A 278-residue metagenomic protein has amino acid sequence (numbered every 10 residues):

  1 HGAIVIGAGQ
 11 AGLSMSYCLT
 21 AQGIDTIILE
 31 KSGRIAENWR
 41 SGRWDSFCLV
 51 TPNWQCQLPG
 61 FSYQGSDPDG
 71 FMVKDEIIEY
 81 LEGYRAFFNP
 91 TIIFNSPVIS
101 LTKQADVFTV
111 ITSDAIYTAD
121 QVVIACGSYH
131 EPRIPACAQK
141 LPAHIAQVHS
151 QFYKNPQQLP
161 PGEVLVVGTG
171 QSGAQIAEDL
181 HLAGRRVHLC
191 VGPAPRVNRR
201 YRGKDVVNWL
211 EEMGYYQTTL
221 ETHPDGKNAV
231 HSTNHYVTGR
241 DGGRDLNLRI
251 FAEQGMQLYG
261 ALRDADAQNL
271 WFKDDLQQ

Functional and structural regions predicted by a protein language model:
G2, N95, P161: Phosphate-coordination loops involved in phosphoryl transfer and adenosine-cofactor binding
G2-I28, L165-L182: N-terminal Rossmann-like FAD-binding beta1-loop-alpha1 element of flavoenzymes
I6, T20-R43, R185-R199: Glycine-rich FAD pyrophosphate-binding loop
A11, G33-R34, Y129, S172 (+1 more regions): Conserved Rossmann-like nucleotide-cofactor binding loop
E37-E79, C190-L248, E253, Y259-Q277: Glycine-rich active-site loop/strand segments that organize a redox cofactor
L58, D67, V73-E76, C126-A183 (+2 more regions): Glycine-rich dinucleotide-binding loop and its adjacent helix/turn
G70-H130, I250, G255, A265-L276: Feature captures the FAD/FMN-dependent oxidoreductase FAD-binding
I92-S96, T112, H149, V191 (+1 more regions): Short loop/edge segments at beta-strand edges and connector loops that shape dinucleotide/nucleotide cofactor-binding
